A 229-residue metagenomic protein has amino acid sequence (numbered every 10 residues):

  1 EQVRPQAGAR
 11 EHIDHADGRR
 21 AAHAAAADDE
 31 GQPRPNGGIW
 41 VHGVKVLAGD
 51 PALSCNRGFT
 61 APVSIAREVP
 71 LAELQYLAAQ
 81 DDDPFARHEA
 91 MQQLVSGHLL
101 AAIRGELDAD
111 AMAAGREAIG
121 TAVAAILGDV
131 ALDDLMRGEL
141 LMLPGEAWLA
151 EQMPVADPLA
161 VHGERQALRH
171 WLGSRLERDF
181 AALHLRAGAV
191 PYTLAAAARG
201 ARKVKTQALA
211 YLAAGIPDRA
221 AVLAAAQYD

Functional and structural regions predicted by a protein language model:
E1, R19, P51-C55: Short, well-ordered strand-loop elements centered on a beta-strand within folded domains, enriched for acidic residues
P5-A9, A16, A21-A27: Short linear motifs in low-complexity or flexible loops
D14-D17, R67-V69: Short hydrophobic/aromatic segments of transmembrane alpha-helices and their interfaces
G31-G38: Short proline/glycine- and polar residue-rich coil/turn motifs
P33, G43-D229: Long, ordered, helix-rich scaffold segments
